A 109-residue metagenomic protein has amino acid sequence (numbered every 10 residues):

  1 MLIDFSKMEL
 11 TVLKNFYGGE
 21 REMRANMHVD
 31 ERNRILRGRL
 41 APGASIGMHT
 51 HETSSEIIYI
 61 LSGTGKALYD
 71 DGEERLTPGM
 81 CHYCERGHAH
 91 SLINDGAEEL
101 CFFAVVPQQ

Functional and structural regions predicted by a protein language model:
M1-R34, G47: A short, N-terminal "cap"/entry segment at the start of jelly-roll beta-barrel domains of the cupin/DSBH fold
E31, T53, A97-E98: Short strand-connecting beta-turns/loops that link adjacent beta-strands
L36-H51: Conserved short histidine dyad/triad with adjacent acidic residue
S45-I46, G63-L68: Short beta-strand segments in beta-sandwich/barrel cores
T53-G65: Glycine- and acidic-residue-biased ligand/ion/polar-headgroup-sensing regions
K66, R86-Q109: Ligand-binding loop in jelly-roll beta-barrel domains
D71-R86: Short acidic-glycine-tyrosine-enriched beta hairpin
